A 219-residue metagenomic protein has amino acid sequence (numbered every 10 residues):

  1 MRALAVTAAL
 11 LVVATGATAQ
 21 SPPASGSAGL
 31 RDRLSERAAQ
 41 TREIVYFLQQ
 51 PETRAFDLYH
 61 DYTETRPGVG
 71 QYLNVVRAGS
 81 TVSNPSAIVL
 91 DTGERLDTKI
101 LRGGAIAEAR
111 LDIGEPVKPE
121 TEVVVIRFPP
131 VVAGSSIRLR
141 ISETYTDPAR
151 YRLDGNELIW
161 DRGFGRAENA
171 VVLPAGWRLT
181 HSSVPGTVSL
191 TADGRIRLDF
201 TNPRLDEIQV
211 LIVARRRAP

Functional and structural regions predicted by a protein language model:
M1-T7: Bacterial N-terminal signal peptides that target proteins for export
A14-G16: N-terminal signal peptide c-region/cleavage motif recognized by signal peptidases
P22-S35, I44-F47, L153-P219: Intrinsically disordered, low-complexity linkers and stems that provide flexible hinges in membrane-associated
P22-V76: Early extracytoplasmic/domain-onset interaction patches
P23, G70-R110, D161-P185: Solvent-exposed beta-hairpin/edge-strand motifs
E43, A55-Y59, G68-Y72, V123 (+4 more regions): Intrinsic-disorder/low-complexity, polar/charged segments enriched in Ser/Thr/Lys/Arg/Asp/Glu/Gln
L48-R54, H60-G68, R77-G79, P130 (+3 more regions): Beta-strand elements of well-folded, non-transmembrane domains
N84-A87, D91-I159, A192-P219: A surface-exposed beta-strand-loop module
